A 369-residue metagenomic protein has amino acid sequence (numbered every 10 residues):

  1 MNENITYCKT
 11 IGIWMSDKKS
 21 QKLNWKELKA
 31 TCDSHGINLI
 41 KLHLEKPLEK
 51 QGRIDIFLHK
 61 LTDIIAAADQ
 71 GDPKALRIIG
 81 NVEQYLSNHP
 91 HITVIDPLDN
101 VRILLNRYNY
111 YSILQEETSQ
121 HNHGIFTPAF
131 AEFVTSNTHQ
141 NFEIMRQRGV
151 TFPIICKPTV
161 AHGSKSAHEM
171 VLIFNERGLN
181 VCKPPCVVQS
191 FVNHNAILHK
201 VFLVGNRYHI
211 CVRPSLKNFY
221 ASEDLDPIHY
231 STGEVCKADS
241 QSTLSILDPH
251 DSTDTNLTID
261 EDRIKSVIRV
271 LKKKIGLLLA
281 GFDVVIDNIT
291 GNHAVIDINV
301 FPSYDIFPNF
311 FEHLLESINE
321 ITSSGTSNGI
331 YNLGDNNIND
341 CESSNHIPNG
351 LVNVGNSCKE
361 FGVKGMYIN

Functional and structural regions predicted by a protein language model:
M1-M15, I54, L61-I64, A75-S240 (+5 more regions): Active-site nucleotide/adenylate-binding loops and adjacent lid/helix of ATP-dependent enzymes
N2-G36: Short, charged N-terminal beta->alpha structural module
K19-Q21, D63-A67: Short acidic, S/G/P-rich loop/turn micro-motifs used as interaction or catalytic elements
C32, L86-S87, K272: A generic structural signal for well-ordered alpha-helical segments
C32-G52, N137: A short, well-structured beta->alpha microelement
F219-D226, Y304-H313: A short, polar/charged loop-to-alpha-helix boundary motif
L257-E261, I268-P308, I338, L351 (+2 more regions): Conserved metal-phosphate-binding beta-hairpin within the catalytic cores of diverse ATP-dependent phosphoryl-transfer
